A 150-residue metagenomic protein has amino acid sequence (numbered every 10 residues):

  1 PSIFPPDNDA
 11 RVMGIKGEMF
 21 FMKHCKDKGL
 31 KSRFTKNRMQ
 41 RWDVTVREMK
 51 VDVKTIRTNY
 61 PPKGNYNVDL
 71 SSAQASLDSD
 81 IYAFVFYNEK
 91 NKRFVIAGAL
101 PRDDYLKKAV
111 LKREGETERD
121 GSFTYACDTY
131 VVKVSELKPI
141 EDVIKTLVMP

Functional and structural regions predicted by a protein language model:
P1-M49, K54-P150: Nucleic-acid endonuclease domains
